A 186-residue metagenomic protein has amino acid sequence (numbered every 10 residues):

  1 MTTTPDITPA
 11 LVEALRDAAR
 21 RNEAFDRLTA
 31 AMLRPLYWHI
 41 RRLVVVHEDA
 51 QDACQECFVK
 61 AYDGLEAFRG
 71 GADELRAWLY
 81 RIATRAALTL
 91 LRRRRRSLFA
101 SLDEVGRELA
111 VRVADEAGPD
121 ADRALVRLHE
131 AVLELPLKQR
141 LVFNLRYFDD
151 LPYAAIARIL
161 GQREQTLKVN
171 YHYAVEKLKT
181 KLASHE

Functional and structural regions predicted by a protein language model:
M1-P35: N-terminal module of bacterial RNA polymerase sigma factors
T2-A10, S97-A121: Internal acidic/polar
D17-R27, Y37-E56, G70, E186: Short, charged helix-capping/linker segments at alpha-helix termini
T29-H47, D63-G64, V132, K177 (+1 more regions): Amphipathic, Lys/Arg- and hydrophobic-enriched alpha-helical face
D52-V59, D73-R85: Structural recognition of an alpha-helix C-terminal capping motif at a helix-to-coil junction
A67, R81-L102, A121: Arg/Lys-rich amphipathic alpha helix in sigma70-family domain 2
T84, L88, Q139, Y153-A154 (+1 more regions): DNA-recognition helix of helix-turn-helix
V142-R146: A short pre-motif secondary-structure segment
